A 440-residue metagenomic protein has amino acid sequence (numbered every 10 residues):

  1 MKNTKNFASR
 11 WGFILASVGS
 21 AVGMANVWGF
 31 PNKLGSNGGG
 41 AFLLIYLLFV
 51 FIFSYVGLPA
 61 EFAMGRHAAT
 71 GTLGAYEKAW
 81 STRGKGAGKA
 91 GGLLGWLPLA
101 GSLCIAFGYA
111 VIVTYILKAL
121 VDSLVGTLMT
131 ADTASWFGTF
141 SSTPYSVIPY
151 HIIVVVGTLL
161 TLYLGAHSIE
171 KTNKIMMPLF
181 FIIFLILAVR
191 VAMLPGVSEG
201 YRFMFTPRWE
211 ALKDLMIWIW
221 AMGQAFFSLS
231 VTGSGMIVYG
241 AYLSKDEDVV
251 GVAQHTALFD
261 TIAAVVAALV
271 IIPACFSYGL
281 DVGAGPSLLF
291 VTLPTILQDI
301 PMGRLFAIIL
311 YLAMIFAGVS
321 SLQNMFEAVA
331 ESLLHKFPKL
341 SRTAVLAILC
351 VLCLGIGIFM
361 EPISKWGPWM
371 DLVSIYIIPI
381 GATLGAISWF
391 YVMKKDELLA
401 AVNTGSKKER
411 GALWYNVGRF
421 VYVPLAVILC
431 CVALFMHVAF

Functional and structural regions predicted by a protein language model:
M1-G29, G57-F62, R66, T70-L93 (+2 more regions): Membrane-interface "cap" regions at the ends of multi-pass membrane proteins
K2-N3, F7, E170-V319, F337: Membrane-embedded translocation segments of transport machinery
T4, N32-N37, H67-L97, A110-H167 (+5 more regions): Inter-helical loop and helix-membrane interface segments of multi-pass membrane transporters/permeases
N6, G12-I14, S20, V147-P149 (+5 more regions): Loop-to-transmembrane helix boundary motifs in multi-pass membrane proteins
A8, L15-A25, S102-A106, A110 (+6 more regions): Hydrophobic, membrane-embedded alpha-helices of multi-pass small-molecule transporters
S9-F49, S234-G235, G240, E247-Q254 (+4 more regions): Transmembrane helix-boundary motif of multi-pass solute transporters/channels
N32-Y46, G65-G71, S168-M176, G251 (+6 more regions): Transmembrane helix-loop boundary segments of multi-pass membrane transporters
L94-L99, T143, F326, A330-C350 (+2 more regions): C-terminal membrane-solvent junction of multi-pass transporters and transport-like membrane proteins
